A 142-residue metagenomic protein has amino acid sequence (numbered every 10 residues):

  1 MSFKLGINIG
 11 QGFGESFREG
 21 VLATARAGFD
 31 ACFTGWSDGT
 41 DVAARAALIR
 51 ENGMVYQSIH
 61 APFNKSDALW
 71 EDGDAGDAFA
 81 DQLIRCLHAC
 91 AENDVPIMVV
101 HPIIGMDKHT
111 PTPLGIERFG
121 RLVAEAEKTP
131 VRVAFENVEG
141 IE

Functional and structural regions predicted by a protein language model:
M1-E92: N-terminal pre-domain/capping segments
E71-E142: Active-site acidic/histidine proton-transfer and metal-coordination neighborhood in alpha/beta enzyme cores
